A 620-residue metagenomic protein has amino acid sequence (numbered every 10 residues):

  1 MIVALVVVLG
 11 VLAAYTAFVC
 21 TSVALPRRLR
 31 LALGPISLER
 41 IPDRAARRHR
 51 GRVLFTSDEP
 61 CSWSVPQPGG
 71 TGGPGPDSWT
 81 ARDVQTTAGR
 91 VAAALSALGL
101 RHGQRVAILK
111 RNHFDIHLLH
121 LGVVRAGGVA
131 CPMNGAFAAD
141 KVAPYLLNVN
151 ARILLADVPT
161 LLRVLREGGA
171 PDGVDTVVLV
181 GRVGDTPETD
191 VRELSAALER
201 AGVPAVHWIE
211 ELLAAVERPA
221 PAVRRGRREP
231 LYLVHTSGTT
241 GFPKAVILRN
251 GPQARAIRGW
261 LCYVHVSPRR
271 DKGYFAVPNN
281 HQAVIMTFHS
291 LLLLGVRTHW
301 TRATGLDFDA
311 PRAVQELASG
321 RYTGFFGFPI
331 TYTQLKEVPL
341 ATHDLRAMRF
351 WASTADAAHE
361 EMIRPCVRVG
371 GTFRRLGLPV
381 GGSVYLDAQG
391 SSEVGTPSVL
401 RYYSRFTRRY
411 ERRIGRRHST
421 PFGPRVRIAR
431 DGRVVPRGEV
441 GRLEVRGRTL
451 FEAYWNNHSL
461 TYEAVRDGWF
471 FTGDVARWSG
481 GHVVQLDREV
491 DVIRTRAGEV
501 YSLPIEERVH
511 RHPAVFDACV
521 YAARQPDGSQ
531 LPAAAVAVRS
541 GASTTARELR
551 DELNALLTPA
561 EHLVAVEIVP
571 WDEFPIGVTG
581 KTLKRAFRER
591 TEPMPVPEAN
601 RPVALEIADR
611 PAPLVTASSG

Functional and structural regions predicted by a protein language model:
V6, V23, R30-G34, G51-H113 (+4 more regions): Conserved AMP-binding/adenylate-forming core of the ANL superfamily
V53, E199-H235, F242, H265-K272: Conserved pre-ATP/AMP-binding loop-to-beta segment of ANL
S78-R82, L231-R258: Conserved AMP-binding A3 loop
Q85-R90, L212, R227, V246-S267 (+1 more regions): Conserved structural elements of the adenylate-forming
F137, P144-Y145, L154-A156, A318 (+4 more regions): AMP-binding/adenylate-forming catalytic core of the ANL superfamily
A254-K272, Q282-G324, I330, V338: Conserved AMP-binding/adenylation subdomain of ANL enzymes
W351, A358, I363-H482, E489-V492 (+1 more regions): Conserved AMP-binding/adenylate-forming
I493, C519-Q525, A533-A537, R550-G620: Conserved C-terminal "lid"/linker of ANL adenylate-forming enzymes
